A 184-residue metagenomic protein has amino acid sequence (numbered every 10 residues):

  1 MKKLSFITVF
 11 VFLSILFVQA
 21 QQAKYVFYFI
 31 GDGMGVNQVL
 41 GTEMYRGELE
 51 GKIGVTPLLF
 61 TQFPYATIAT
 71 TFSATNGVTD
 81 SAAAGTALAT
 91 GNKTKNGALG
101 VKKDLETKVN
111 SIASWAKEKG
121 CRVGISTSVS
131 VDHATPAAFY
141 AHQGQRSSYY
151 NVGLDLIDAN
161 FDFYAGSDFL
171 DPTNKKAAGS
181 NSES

Functional and structural regions predicted by a protein language model:
M1-Q21: Bacterial Sec-dependent N-terminal signal peptides
Q21-S184: N-terminal catalytic scaffold of extracellular/periplasmic and nuclease hydrolases that process anionic headgroups
